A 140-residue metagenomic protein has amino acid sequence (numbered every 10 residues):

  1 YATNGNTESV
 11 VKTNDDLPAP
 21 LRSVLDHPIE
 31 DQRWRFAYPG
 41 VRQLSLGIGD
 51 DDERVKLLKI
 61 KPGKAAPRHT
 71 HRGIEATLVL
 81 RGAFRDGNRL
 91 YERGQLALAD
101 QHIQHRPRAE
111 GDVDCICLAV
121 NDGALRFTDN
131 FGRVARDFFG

Functional and structural regions predicted by a protein language model:
Y1-E30: Positively biased amphipathic helices and basic secretion/translocation or surface-docking motifs that either flank
D31-P67: A short glycine-rich, His/Asp/Glu-containing loop-to-beta-strand
D51-E53, P62-K64, A83-R85, I103 (+1 more regions): Short, charged/polar surface micro-motifs in flexible loops or helix N-caps
K61-K64, T70-D86: Glycine- and acidic-residue-biased ligand/ion/polar-headgroup-sensing regions
A66-R68, G87, H105-G111: Short beta-strand His + acidic residue motifs that chelate non-heme Fe in jelly-roll/DSBH and cupin folds
D86-R106: Short acidic-glycine-tyrosine-enriched beta hairpin
I103-F127: Ligand-binding loop in jelly-roll beta-barrel domains
N121-G140: Short peripheral tails and domain-boundary helices/loops at the edges of structured domains
